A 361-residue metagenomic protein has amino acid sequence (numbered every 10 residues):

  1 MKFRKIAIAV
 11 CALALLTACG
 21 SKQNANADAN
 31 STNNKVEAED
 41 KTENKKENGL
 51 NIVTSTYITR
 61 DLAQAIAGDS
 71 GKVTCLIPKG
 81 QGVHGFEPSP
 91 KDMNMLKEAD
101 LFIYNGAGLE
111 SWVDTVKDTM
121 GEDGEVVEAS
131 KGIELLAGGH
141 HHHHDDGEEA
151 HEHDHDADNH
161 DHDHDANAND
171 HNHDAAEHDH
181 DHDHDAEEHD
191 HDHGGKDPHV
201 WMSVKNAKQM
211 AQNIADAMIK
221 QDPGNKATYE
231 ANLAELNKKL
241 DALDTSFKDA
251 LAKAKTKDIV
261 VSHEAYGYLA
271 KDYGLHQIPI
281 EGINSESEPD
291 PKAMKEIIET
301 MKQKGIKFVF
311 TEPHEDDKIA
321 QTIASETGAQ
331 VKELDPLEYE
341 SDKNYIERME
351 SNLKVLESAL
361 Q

Functional and structural regions predicted by a protein language model:
K2-A9, L15-Q361: Extracytoplasmic metal-acquisition and chelation regions
